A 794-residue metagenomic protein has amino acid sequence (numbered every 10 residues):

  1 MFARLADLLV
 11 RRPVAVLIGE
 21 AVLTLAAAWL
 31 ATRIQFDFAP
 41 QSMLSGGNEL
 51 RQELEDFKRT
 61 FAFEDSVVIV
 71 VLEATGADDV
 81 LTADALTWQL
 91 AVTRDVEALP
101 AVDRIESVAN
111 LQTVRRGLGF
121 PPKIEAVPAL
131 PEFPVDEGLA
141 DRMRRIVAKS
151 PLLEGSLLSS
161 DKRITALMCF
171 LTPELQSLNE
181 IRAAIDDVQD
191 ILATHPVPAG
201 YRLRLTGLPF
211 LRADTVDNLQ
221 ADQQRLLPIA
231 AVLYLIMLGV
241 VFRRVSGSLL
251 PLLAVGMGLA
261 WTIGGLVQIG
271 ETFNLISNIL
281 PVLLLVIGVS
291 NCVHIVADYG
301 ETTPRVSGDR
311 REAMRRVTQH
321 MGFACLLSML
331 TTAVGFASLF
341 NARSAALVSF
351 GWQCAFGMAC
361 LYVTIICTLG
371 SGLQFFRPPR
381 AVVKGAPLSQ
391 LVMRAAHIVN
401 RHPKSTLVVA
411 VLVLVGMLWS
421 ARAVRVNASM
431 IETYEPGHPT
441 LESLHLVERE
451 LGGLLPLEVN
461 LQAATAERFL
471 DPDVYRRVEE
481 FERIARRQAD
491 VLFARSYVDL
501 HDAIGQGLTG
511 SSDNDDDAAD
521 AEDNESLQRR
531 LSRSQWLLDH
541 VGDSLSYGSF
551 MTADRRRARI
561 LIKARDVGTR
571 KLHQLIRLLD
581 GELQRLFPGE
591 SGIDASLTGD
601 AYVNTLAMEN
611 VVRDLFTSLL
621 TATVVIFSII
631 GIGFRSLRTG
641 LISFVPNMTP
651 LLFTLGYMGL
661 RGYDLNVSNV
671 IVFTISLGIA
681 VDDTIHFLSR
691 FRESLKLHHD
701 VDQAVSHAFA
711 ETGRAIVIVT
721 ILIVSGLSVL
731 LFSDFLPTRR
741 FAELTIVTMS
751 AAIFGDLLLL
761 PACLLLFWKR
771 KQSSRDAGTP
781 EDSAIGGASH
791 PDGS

Functional and structural regions predicted by a protein language model:
M1-F38, I366, G370-S371, F375 (+5 more regions): Signature of alpha-helical transmembrane segments and their immediate interfacial
V16, A31-D79, L86, P134-L157 (+9 more regions): Solvent-exposed, non-transmembrane loop/terminal regulatory segments of multi-pass membrane proteins
E55, F133-R244, G256, R476-E479 (+1 more regions): Extracytoplasmic
A221-E271, N341-A345, T617-G662, F732: Interfacial segments of transmembrane alpha-helices in multi-pass membrane proteins
M237, L266, L326-T368, F627-G631 (+3 more regions): Hydrophobic, glycine/alanine-rich multi-pass transmembrane helices and their short helix-loop junctions in large
G247-I295, T639-L688, S728, G755-L758 (+1 more regions): Hydrophobic transmembrane alpha-helices and their membrane-interface caps in long multi-pass transport proteins
L283-P304, C325, T332, C367-T368 (+4 more regions): Short helical (or helix-break) motifs at transmembrane helix termini and adjacent helical loops in multi-pass membrane
T302-L330, L695-V717: Helix-loop junctions and hydrophobic alpha-helical segments within the transmembrane domains of large membrane
